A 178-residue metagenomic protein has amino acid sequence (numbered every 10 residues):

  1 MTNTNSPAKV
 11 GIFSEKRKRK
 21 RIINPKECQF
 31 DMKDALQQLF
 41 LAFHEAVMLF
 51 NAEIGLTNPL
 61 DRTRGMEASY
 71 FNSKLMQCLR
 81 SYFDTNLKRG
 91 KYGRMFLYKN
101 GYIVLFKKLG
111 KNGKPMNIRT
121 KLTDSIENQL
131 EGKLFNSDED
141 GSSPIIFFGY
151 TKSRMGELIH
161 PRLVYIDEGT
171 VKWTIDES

Functional and structural regions predicted by a protein language model:
M1-T2, S178: Terminal amphipathic/targeting segments at protein termini used for secretion and membrane/organellar or lipid-droplet
N3-S69: Interdomain/boundary linker segments immediately adjacent to catalytic/signaling cores
V10, R89-Y92, N100, F148 (+1 more regions): Feature targets compositionally biased, intrinsically disordered low-complexity regions with long contiguous runs
R19-I23, F96, K121, V164: Small/flexible residues
F40-H44, V104, I146-F148: Generic hydrophobic, helix-prone segments enriched in Leu/Val/Ile
S69-Y70, Q77-S142, S153-M155: A short, conserved, highly charged catalytic patch centered on acidic carboxylates
I145-S178: Glycine-rich, aromatic-bearing surface loops/beta-hairpins
